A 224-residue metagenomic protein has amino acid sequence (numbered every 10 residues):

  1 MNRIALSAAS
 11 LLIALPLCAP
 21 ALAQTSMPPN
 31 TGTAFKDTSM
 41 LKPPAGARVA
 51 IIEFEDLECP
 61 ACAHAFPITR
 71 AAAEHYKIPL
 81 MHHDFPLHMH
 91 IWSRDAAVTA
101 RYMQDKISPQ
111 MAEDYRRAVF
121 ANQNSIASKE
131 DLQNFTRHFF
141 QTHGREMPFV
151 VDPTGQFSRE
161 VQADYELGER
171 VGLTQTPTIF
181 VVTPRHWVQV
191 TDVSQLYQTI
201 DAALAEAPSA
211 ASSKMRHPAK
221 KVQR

Functional and structural regions predicted by a protein language model:
M1-I4: Positively charged n-region of N-terminal signal peptides that target proteins for export
A8-P20: Bacterial N-terminal signal peptides
A21-T25: Boundary at the C-terminal end of the N-terminal hydrophobic targeting segment
P29-N30, E58, G155-F157: Short, flexible loop segments at the rims of nucleotide/cofactor-binding pockets, characterized by
N30-V49: A short beta-strand-turn-helix
P43-G46, A73-H75, W92, R170-T174: Extracellular/periplasmic catalytic domains that process cell-envelope and extracellular macromolecules
I52, L57, A63-F139, M215: Structural alpha/beta surface segment adjacent to cysteine/selenocysteine redox centers across thiol/disulfide enzymes
R137-R224: C-terminal cap of thioredoxin/glutaredoxin-like
